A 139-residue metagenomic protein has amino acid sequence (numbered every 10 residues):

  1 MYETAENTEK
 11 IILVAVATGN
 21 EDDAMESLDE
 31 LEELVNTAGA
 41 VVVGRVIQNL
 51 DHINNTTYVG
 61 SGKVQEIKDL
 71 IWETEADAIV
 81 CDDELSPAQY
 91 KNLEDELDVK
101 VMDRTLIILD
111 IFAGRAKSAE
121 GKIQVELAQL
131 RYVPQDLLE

Functional and structural regions predicted by a protein language model:
M1-D110: N-terminal accessory targeting/assembly segments
I107-E139: Extended, highly charged alpha-helical segments
